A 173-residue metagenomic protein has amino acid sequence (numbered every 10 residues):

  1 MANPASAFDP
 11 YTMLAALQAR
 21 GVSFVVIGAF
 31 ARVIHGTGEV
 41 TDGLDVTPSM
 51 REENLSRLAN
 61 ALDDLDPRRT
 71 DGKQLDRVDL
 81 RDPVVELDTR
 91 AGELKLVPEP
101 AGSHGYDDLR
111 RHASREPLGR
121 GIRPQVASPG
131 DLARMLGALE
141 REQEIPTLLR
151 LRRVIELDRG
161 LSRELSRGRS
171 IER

Functional and structural regions predicted by a protein language model:
M1-R173: Compositionally biased terminal segments of proteins
